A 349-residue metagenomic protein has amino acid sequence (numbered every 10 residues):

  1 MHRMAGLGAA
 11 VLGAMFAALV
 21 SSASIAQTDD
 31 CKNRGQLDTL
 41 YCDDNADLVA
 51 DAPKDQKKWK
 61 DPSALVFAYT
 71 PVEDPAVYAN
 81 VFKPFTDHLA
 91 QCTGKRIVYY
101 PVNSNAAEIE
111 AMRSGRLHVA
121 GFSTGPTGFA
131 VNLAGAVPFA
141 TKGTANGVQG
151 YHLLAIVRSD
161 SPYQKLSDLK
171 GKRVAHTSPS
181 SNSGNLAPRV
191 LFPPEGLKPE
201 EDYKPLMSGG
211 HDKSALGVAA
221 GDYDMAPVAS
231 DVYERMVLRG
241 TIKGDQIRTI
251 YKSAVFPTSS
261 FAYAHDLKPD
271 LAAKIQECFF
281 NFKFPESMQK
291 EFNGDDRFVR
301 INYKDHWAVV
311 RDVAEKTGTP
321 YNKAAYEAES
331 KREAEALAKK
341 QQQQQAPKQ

Functional and structural regions predicted by a protein language model:
A9-V20: Bacterial N-terminal signal peptides
A23-A107, E291-Q349: N-terminal hydrophobic or amphipathic helices and topogenic motifs
F67-A90, G125, V148-L216, Y223-M225 (+2 more regions): Bilobed "Venus flytrap"/periplasmic-binding protein-like clamshell domains and structurally analogous long
T70-P71, A145-L154, T241-F279, E286-V309: Periplasmic-binding protein-like
R96-N103, E201-G210, R248-Y251: Short beta-strand-to-loop elements that line the ligand-binding cleft of bilobed periplasmic-binding protein-like
I109-D168: Acidic, polar ligand-binding/catalytic clefts
M112-R113, L169, V218-A219, F261 (+1 more regions): Hydrophobic residues within well-ordered alpha-helices
A130-K142, M236-I250: Ligand-binding "clamshell"
